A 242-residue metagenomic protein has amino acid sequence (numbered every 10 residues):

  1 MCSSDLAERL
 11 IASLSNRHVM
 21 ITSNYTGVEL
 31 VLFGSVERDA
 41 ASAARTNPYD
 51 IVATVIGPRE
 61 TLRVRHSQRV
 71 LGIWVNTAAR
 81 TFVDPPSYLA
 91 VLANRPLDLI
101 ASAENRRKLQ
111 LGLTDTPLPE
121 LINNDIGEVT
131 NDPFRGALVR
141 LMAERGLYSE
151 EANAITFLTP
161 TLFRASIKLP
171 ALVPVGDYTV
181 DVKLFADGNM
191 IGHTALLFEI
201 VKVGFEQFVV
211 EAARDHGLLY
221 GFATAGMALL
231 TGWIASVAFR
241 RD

Functional and structural regions predicted by a protein language model:
M1-S3: Short, small-residue-biased leader/transition segments that mark boundaries at the very start of proteins
E8-S23: N-terminal edge beta-strand
S35, V52-R80: Membrane-embedded segments
V36-A40: Short solvent-exposed capping/turn motifs at the termini of beta-strands
R69-P174: Membrane-proximal low-complexity regions enriched in glycine and acidic/polar residues
K168, I191-G221: Short, aromatic-rich amphipathic segments at membrane interfaces that lie adjacent to a transmembrane helix or signal
G176-V182: A short tyrosine-centered beta-strand micro-motif
H216-D242: Juxtamembrane interface at the cytosolic side of transmembrane helices
